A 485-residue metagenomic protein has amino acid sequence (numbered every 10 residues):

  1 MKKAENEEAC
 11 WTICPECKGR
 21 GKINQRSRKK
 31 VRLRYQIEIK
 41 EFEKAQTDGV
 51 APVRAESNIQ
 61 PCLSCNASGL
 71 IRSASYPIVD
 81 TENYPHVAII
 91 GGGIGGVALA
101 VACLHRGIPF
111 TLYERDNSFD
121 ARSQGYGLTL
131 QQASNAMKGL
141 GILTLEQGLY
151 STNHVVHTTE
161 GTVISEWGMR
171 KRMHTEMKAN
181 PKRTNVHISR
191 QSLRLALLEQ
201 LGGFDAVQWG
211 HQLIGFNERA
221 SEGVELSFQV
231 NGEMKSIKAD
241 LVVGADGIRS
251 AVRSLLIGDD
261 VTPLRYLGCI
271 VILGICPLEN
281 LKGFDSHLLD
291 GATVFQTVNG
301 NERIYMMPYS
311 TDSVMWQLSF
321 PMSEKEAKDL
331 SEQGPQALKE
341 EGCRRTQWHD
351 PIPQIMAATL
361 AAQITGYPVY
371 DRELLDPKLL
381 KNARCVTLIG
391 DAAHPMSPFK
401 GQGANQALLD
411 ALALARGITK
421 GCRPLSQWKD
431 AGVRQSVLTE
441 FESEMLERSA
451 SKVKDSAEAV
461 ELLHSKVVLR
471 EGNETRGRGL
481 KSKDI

Functional and structural regions predicted by a protein language model:
K2-W11, P15, K22-R34, E38-N66 (+6 more regions): C-terminal helical "tail/cap" subdomain of flavin- and related membrane-associated enzymes
I39-K44, D116-Q200, L463, G477: Active-site-adjacent segment of FAD-dependent monooxygenases/related oxidoreductases
Y84, G107, S151-T152, F204-D205 (+2 more regions): Short, well-ordered alpha-helix to beta-strand connector turns
Y84-H86, G210: Phosphate-coordination loops involved in phosphoryl transfer and adenosine-cofactor binding
I89-P109, Y113, V243-G244, R345 (+1 more regions): Conserved mid-domain beta->alpha element of the FAD-binding
G95, S118, R249: Conserved Rossmann-like nucleotide-cofactor binding loop
R122-Y126, K328-S331, F399-G403: Short, solvent-exposed loop/turn segments at secondary-structure boundaries
T162-V163, R183-T184, I188, R194-L360: Conserved FAD-binding catalytic core of PHBH/FMO-like flavoproteins
